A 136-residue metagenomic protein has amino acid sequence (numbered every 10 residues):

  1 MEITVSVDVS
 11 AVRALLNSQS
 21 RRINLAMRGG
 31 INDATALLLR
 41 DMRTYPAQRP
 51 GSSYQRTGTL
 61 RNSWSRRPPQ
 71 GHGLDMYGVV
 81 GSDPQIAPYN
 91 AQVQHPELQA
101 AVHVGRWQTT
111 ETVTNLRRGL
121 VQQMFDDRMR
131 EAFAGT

Functional and structural regions predicted by a protein language model:
M1-R21, R106: Disorder-to-helix initiation segments
A14-A100, Q123, E131, T136: Short, low-complexity, charged/polar segments at coil/turn and helix-coil boundaries
Q94-V113: Short helix/strand-capping connector loops at secondary-structure junctions
T110-T136: Protruding loop/beta-arch "assembly-hinge" segments enriched in small, turn-prone residues
